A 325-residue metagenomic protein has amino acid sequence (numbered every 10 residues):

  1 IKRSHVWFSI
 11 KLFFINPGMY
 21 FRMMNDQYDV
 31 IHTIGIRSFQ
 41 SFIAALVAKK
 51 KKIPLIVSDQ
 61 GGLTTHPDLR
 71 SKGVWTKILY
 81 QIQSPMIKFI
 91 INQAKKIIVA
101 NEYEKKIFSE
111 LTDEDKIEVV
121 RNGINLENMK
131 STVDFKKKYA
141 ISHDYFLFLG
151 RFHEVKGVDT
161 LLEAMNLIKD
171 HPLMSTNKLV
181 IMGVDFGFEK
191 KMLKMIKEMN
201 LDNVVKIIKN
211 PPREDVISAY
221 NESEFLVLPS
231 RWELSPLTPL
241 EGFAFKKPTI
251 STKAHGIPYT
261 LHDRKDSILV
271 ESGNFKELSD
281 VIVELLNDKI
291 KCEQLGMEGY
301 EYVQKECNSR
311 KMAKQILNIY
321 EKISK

Functional and structural regions predicted by a protein language model:
L46-K50, L63, K77-K96: Membrane-proximal helix-turn-helix segments that form the acceptor-binding/catalytic region of lipid-linked
Y103, G123: Carbohydrate-associated surface elements
I124, L149, K178-L193: Glycosyltransferase donor-sugar binding loop
A140-K156, L162-M165, V180: Conserved donor-binding/catalytic core segment of Leloir-type glycosyltransferases
K191-P211: Nucleotide-activated donor-binding/catalytic signature segment of Leloir-type glycosyltransferases, i.e., the conserved
N210-P211, S218-S223: Short alpha-helical donor nucleotide-sugar binding micro-motif in glycosyltransferases
R231: Aromatic "clamp/platform" in nucleotide-sugar-dependent glycosyltransferases that forms part of the donor/acceptor
D263-R264, I268-F275, E284-K289: Conserved acidic donor-binding segment of nucleotide-sugar-dependent glycosyltransferases
